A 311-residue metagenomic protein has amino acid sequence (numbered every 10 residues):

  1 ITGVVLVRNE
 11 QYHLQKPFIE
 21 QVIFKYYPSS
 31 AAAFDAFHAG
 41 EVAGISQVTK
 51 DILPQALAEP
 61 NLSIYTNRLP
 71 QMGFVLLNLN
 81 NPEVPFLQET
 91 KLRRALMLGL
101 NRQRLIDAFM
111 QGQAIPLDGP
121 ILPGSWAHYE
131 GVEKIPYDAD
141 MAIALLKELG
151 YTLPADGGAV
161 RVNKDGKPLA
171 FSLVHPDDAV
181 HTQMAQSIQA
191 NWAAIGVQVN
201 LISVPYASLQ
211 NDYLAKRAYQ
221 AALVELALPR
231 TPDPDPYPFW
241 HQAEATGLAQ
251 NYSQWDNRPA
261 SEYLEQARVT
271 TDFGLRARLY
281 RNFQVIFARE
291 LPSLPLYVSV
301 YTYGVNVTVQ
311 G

Functional and structural regions predicted by a protein language model:
I1-H13, P28, Q103, A139-I143 (+1 more regions): Bilobed "Venus flytrap"/periplasmic-binding protein-like clamshell domains and structurally analogous long
G3-V5, E20-Y26, G44, P168-D177 (+2 more regions): Short, well-ordered beta-strand elements
N9-Q55, Q189, G196-N200: Ligand-site clamp/hinge motif
K16-E20, T90, P136-S172: Immediate post-signal peptide segment of exported/extracytoplasmic ligand-binding proteins
A31-E41, A58-E59, K91, Q186-I195 (+1 more regions): Short helices/loops that flank or line small-molecule/ion binding pockets
V48-E59, L228-D233: A ligand-binding cleft/hinge motif common to bilobed small-molecule-binding domains
T66-R68, M72-G73, G99-E133, D138-M141 (+2 more regions): Detector for C-terminal structural segments
